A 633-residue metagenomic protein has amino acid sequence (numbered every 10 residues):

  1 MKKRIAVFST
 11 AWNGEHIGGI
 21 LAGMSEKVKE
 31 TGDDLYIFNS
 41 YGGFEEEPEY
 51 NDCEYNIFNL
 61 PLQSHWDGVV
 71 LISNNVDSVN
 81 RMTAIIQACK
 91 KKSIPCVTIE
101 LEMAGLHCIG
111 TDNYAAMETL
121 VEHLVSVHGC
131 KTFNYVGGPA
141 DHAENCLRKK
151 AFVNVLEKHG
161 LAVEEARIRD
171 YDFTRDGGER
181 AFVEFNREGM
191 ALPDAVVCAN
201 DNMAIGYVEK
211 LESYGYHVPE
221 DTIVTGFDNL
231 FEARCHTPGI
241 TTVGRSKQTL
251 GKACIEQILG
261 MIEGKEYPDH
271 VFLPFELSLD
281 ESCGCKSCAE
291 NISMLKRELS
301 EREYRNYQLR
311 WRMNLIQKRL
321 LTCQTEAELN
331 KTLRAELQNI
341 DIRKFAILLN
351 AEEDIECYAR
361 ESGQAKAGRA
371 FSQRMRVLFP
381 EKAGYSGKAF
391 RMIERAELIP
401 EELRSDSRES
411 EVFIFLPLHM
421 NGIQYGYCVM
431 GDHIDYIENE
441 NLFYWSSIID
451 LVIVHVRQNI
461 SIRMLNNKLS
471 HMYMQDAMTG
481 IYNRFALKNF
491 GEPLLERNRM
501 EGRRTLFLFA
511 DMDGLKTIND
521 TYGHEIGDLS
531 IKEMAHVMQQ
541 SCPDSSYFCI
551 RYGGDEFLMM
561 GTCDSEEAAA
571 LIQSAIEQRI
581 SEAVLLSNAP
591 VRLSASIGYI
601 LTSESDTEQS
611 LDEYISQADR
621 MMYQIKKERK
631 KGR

Functional and structural regions predicted by a protein language model:
M1-E46, C53-L315, C323: Bacterial carbohydrate/catabolite-sensing allosteric modules
L315-Q317, R463-R484, F490: Amphipathic HAMP/coiled-coil signal-transducing linker helices that couple sensory inputs to cytosolic output domains
T322-G363: Helix-loop-beta substructure at the N-terminus of cytosolic sensory domains that couple signal/ligand detection
E409-H419, V429: A short, aliphatic-rich beta-strand micro-motif
I434-V454, R463-K468: Amphipathic alpha-helical "output/dimerization" segments
N483-L506, D513-Q540, I550-G554, L558-M559 (+4 more regions): Conserved long alpha-helical elements within nucleotide-processing catalytic cores of c-di-GMP signaling and class III
H524, E566, A570-S574, L585-P590 (+1 more regions): Catalytic-core segments of nucleotide cyclases and related cyclic-nucleotide turnover enzymes
Y547-Y552, V591: A short pre-motif secondary-structure segment
